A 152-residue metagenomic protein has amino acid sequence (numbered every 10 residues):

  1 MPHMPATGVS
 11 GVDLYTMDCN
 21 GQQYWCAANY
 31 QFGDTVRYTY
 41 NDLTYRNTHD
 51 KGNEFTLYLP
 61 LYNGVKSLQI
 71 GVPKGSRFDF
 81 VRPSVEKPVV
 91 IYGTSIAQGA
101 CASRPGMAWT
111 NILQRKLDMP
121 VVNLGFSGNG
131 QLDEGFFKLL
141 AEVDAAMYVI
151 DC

Functional and structural regions predicted by a protein language model:
M1-P88: N-terminal secretory targeting modules
T48, F55, L59-E142: Serine-esterase "nucleophile elbow" of acetyl-processing enzymes
V143-M147: Short acidic/histidine-rich motifs immediately flanking catalytic phosphotransfer sites in two-component signaling
V149-D151: Structural motif
